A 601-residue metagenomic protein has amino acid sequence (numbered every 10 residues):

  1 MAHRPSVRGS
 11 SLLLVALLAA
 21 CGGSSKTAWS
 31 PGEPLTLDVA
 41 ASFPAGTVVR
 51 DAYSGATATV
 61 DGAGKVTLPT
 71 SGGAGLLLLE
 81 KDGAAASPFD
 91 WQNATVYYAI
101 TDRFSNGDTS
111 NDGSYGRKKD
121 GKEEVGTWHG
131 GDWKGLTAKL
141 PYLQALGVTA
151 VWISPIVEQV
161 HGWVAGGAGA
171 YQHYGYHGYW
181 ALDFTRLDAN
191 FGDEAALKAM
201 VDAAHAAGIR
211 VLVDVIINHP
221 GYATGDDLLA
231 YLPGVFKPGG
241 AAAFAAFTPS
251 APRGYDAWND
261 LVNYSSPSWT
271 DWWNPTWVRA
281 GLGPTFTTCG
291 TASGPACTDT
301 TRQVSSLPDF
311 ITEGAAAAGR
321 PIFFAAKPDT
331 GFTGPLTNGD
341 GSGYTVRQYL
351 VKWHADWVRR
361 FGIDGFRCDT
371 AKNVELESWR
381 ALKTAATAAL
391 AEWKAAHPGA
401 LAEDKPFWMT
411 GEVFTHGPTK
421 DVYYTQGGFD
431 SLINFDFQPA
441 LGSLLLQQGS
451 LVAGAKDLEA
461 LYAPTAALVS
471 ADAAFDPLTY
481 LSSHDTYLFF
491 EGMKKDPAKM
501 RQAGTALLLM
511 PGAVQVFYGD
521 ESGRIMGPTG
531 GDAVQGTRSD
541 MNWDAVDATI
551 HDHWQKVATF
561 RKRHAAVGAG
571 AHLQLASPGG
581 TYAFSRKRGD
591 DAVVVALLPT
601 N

Functional and structural regions predicted by a protein language model:
M1-L12: Bacterial N-terminal signal peptides that target proteins for export
L18-A20: C-terminal motif of bacterial Sec signal peptides marking the signal peptidase cleavage site
G22-S25: Bacterial signal peptide processing site
W29-G83, V201, H219, G234 (+10 more regions): Active-site-proximal helices and loops of the catalytic beta/alpha 8
P88-A94, D102-D356, R360-F361, L382 (+3 more regions): Substrate-binding/active-site clefts of carbohydrate-active enzymes
T95-I100, A150-P155, G178, D183-R186 (+8 more regions): Structural recognition of the beta-strand scaffold that forms the well-ordered cores of secreted hydrolase catalytic
A243, F247, S482-L488: Active-site neighborhood of divalent metal-dependent phosphoester/pyrophosphate hydrolases
F490-K494: Short, solvent-exposed helix-loop connector elements
